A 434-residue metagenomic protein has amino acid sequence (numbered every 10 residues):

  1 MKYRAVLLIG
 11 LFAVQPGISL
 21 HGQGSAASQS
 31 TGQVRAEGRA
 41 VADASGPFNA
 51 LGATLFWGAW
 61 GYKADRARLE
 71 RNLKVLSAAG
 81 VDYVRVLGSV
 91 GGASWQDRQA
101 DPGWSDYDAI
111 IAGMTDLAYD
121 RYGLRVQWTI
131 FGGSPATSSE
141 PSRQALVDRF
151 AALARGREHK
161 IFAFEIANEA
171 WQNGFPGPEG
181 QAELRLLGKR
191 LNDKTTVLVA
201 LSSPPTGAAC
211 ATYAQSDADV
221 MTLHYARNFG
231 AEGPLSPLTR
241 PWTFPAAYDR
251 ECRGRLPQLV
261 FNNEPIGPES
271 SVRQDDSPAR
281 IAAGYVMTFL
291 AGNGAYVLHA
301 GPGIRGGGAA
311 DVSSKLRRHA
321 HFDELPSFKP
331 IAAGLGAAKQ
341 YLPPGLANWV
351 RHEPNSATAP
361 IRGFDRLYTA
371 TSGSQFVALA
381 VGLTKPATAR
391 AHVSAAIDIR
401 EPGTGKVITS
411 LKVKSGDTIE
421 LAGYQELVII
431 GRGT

Functional and structural regions predicted by a protein language model:
M1-R4: Positively charged n-region of N-terminal signal peptides that target proteins for export
V6-P16: Bacterial N-terminal signal peptides
G17-A26: Signal peptide processing junction and immediate N-terminal pro/mature segment of secreted/exported proteins
T31-E232: Active-site mouth of glycoside hydrolases
A145, I161-A163, N168-A333: Extracellular glycoside hydrolase catalytic/binding regions
V260, G267-S270, A279-I408, A422-I430: Aromatic- and carboxylate-lined catalytic core of secreted/periplasmic carbohydrate-active enzymes
L411-V413: Short beta-strand segments within Ig-like beta-sandwich modules, predominantly Fibronectin type-III
G416-A422: Exposed aromatic-hydrophobic patches
